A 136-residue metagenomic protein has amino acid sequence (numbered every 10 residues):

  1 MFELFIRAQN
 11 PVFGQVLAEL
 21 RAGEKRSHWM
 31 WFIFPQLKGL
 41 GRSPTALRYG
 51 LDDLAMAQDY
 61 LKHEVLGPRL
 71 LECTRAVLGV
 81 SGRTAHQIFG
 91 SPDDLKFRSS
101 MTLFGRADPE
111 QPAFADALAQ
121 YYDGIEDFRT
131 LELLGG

Functional and structural regions predicted by a protein language model:
M1-G14, F128-R129: Extreme N-terminal tail/first-helix region
L17, Q58, M101-T102, A119: Amphipathic alpha-helical segments within well-ordered protein domains
E19-L51: Hydrophobic/aromatic-rich, well-ordered segments within soluble, folded domains that form packed cores
K25-F32, R69, D93-S100, A113-F114: Residue-level detector of well-ordered alpha-helical segments, enriched for hydrophobic/aromatic packing positions
G39-T45, G105-F114: Short helix-capping/linker segments at secondary-structure and domain boundaries
L40, P44, Y49, A55-M56 (+1 more regions): Chitinase-like catalytic core of GlcNAc-active glycosidases
D59-D108: Mid-chain, well-packed structural core segment of small domains
P109-G136: Charged phosphate-binding loop/patch that engages nucleotide di/tri-phosphates or the phosphate backbone of nucleic
